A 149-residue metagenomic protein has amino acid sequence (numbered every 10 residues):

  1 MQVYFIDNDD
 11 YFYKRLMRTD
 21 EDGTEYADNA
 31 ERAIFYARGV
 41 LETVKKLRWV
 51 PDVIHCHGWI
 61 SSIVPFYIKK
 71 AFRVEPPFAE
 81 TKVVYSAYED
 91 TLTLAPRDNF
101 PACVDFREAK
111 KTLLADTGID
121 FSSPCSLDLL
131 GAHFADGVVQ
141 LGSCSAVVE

Functional and structural regions predicted by a protein language model:
M1-E149: Catalytic cores of nucleotide-sugar-dependent glycosyltransferases that transfer UDP/GDP/TDP-activated
